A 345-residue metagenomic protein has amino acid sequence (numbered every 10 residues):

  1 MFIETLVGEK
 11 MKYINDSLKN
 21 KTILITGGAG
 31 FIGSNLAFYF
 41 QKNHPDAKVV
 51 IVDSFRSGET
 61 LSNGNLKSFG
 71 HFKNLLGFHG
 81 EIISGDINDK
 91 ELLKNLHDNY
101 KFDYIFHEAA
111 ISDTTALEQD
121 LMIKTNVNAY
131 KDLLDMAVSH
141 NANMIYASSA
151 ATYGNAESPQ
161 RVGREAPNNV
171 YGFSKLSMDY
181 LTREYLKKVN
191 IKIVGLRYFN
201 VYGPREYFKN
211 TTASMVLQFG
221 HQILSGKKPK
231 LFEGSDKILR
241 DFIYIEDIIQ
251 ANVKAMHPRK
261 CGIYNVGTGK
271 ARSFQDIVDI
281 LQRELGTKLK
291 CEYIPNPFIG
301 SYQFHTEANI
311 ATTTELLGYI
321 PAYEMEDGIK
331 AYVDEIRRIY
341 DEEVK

Functional and structural regions predicted by a protein language model:
M1-F199, E335: N-terminal Rossmann-like NAD(P)+-binding domain of SDR-like oxidoreductases, especially those catalyzing
F2-M11, L224-K345: C-terminal substrate-binding subdomain of Rossmann-fold SDR/epimerase-dehydratase oxidoreductases
A29-I32, A156, S174, R205 (+2 more regions): Gly/Ser/Thr-rich beta-alpha loop segments that engage phosphate groups in nucleotides
G58-S62, G154-A156, P204-R205, F274 (+1 more regions): A short beta-to-alpha transition loop/helix N-cap that caps and shapes the active-site region
L133, T182, F219, T312-T313: Structural element of the ATP-grasp superfamily
S158-P167, Y202, Y293-P297, I310-T312: Short glycine/proline- and charge-enriched loop/turn segments that cap or connect secondary-structure elements
V170, R183-L239, I245-V253, I280-L285: NAD(P)-dependent short-chain dehydrogenase/reductase
